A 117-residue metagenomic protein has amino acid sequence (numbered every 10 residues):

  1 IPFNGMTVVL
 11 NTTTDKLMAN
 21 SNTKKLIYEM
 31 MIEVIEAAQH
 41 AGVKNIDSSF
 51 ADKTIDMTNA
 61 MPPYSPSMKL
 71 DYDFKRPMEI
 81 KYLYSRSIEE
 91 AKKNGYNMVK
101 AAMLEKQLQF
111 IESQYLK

Functional and structural regions predicted by a protein language model:
I1-M18, N22-I35, P63: Active-site-proximal catalytic alpha-helix in oxidoreductases
Y28-K117: NAD(P)-dependent Rossmann-like dehydrogenase/reductase catalytic/cofactor-binding core
